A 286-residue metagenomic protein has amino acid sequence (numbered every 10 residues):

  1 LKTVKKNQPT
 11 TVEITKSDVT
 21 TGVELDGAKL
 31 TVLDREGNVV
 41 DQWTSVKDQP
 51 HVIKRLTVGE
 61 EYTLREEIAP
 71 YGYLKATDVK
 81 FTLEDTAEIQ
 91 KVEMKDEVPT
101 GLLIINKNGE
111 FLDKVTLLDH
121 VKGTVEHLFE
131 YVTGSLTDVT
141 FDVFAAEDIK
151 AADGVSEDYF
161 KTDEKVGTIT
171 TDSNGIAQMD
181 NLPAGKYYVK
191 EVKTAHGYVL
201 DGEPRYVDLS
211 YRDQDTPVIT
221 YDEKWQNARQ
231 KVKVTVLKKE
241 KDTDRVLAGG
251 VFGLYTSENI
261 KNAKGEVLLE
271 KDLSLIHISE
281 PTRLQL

Functional and structural regions predicted by a protein language model:
L1-S279, R283-Q285: Solvent-exposed loop/turn and edge beta-strand elements of beta-rich ligand-binding domains
